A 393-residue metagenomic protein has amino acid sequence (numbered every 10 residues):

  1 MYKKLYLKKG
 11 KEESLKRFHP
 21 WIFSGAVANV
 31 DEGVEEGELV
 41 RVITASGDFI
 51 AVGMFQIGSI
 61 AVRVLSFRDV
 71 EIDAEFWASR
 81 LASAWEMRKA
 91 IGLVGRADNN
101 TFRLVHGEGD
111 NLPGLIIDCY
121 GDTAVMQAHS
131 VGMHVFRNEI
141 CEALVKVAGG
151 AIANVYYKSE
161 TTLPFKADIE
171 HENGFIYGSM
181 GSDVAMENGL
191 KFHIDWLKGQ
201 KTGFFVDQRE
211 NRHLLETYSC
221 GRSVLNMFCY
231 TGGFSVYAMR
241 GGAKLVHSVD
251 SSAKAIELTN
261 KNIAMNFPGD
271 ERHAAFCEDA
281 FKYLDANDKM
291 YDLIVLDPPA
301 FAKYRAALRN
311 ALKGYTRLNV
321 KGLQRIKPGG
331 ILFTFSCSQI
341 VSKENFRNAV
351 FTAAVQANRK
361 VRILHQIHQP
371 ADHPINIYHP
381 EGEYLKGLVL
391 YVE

Functional and structural regions predicted by a protein language model:
M1-L115, C119: Non-catalytic accessory regions of SAM-dependent methyltransferases
V105-D118, H134-F205, H213: Non-catalytic substrate-recognition/targeting regions of SAM-dependent transferases
G221-Y230: Conserved class I S-adenosyl-L-methionine
T231-K244: Conserved SAM-binding loop of SAM-dependent methyltransferases across substrates and taxa, primarily the Class I
L245-D250: Conserved SAM-binding motif I beta-strand of class I
K254-V295: S-adenosyl-L-methionine
Y291-K321: Mobile active-site "lid"/loop adjacent to the S-adenosyl-L-methionine
I331-E393: C-terminal catalytic and target-recognition region of SAM-dependent MTase-like enzymes, primarily methyltransferases
